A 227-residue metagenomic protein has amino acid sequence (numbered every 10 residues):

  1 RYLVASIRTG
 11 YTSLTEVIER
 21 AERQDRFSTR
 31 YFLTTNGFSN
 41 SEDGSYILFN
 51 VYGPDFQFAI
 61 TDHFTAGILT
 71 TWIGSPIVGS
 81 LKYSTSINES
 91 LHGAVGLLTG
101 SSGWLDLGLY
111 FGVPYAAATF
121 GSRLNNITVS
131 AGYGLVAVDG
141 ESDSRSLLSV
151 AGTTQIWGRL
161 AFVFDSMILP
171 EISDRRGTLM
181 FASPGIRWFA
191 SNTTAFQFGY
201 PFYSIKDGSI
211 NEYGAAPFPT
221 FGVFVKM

Functional and structural regions predicted by a protein language model:
R1-G44: Compositionally biased alpha-helical segments
N36, S41-D43, G67-T70, S102-L107 (+3 more regions): Outer-membrane beta-barrel domain signature
N50-P54, I73-I77, G108-P114, S142-L148 (+2 more regions): Residues that define the transmembrane beta-barrel architecture of outer-membrane proteins
V51-G53, D62, T70-G74, T85 (+6 more regions): Transmembrane beta-strands of outer-membrane beta-barrel pores
P54-Q57, D62-I68, N88-G93, L124-V129 (+2 more regions): Repeated loop/turn-to-beta-strand initiation elements of outer-membrane beta-barrel proteins
D55, S80-Y83, Y115-T119, S149-Q155 (+2 more regions): Outer-membrane beta-barrel architecture
L81-S84, R187-F189, E212-M227: Outer-membrane beta-barrel "beta-signal"
L107-I172: Detector for outer-membrane/organellar transmembrane beta-barrel domains, recognizing the amphipathic beta-strand
